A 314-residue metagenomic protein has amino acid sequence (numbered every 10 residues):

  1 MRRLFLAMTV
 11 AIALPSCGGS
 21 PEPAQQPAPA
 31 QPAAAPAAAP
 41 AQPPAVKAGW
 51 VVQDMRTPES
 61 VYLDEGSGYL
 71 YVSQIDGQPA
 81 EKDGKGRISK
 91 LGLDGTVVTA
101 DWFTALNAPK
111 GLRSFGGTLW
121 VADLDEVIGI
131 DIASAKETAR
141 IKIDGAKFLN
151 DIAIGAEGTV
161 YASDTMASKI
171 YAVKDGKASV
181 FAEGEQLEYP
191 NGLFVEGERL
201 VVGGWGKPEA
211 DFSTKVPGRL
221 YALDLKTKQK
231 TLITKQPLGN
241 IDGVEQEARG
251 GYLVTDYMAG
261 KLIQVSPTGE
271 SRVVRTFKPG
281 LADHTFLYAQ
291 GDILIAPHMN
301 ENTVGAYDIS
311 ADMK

Functional and structural regions predicted by a protein language model:
C17-P21: Bacterial signal peptide processing site
A37-P58, L93: A short helix->beta-strand "capping" segment at the edge of beta-propeller domains
K47-V52, T96-F103, K136-K142, K177-E183 (+2 more regions): A short beta-strand motif characteristic of beta-propeller blades
M55-S67, Q78, D83-K85, F103-T118 (+6 more regions): Beta-rich, blade/repeat-based domains predominating in secreted/periplasmic proteins but also intracellular
G84-S89, E126-I128, K169-A172, R219-Y221 (+2 more regions): A short loop-to-beta-strand structural motif that recurs across blades of beta-propeller domains
L91-T96, D131-K136, V173-K177, D224-K228 (+2 more regions): Short loop/turn segments that connect beta-strands within beta-propeller blades
E126-K169: Asp-box/WD-like beta-propeller blade repeats and closely related beta-sheet repeat scaffolds
